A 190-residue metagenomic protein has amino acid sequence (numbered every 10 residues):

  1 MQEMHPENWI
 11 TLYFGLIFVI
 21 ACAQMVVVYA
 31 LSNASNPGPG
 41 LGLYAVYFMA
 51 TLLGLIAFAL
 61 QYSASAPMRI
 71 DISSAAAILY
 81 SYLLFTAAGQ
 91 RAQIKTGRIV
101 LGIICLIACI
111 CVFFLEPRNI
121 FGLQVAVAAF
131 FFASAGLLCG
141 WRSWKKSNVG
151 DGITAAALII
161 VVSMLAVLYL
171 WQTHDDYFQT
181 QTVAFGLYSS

Functional and structural regions predicted by a protein language model:
M1-C22, G122: Hydrophobic transmembrane alpha-helical segments in integral membrane proteins
T11, P39-F48: Juxtamembrane helix-loop boundaries in multi-pass membrane proteins
C22-G42, L55-S190: Juxtamembrane segments at transmembrane-helix boundaries in multi-pass signal-transduction membrane proteins
